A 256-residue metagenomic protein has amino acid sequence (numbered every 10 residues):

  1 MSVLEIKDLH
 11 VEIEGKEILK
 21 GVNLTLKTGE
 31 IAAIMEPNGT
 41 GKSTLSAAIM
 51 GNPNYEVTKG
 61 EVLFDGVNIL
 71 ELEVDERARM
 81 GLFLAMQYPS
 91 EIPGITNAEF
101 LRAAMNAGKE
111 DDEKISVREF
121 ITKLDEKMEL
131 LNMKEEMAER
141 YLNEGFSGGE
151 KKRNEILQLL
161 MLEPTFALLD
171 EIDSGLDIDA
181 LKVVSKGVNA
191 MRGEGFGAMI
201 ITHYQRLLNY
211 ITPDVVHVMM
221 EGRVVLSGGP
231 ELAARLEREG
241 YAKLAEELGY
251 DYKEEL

Functional and structural regions predicted by a protein language model:
L4-I6, L19-G21: Conserved structural motif at the start of ABC-family nucleotide-binding domains
M35-P37: The feature captures the beta-strand-to-loop junction immediately N-terminal to the Walker
E61-R77, N143: ABC ATPase NBD Q-loop/coupling interface
L84, Y88, G94-E110, F120-K123: Q-loop/switch helix immediately C-terminal to the Walker
L159-L160: ABC ATPase C-loop
E171-I172, D179: Walker B catalytic motif
M219, R223-E246: Conserved beta-strand-loop-alpha-helix hinge in the C-terminal portion of ABC ATPase nucleotide-binding domains
